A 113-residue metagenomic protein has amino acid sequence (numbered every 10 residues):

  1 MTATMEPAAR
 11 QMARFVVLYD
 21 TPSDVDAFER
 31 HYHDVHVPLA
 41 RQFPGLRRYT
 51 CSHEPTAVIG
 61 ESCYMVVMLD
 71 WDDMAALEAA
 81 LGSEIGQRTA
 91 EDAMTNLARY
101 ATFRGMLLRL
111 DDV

Functional and structural regions predicted by a protein language model:
T2-V113: Macromolecular interaction modules
